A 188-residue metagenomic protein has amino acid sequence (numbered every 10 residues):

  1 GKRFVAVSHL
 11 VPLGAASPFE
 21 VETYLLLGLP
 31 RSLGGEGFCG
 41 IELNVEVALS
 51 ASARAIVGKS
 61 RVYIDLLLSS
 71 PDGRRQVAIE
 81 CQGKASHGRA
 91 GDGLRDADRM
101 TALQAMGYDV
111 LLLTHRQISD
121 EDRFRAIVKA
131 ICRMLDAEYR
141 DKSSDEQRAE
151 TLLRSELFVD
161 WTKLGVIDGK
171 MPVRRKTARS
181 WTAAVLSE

Functional and structural regions predicted by a protein language model:
G1-E188: Surface segments flanking catalytic/ligand-binding clefts of nucleic-acid enzymes
